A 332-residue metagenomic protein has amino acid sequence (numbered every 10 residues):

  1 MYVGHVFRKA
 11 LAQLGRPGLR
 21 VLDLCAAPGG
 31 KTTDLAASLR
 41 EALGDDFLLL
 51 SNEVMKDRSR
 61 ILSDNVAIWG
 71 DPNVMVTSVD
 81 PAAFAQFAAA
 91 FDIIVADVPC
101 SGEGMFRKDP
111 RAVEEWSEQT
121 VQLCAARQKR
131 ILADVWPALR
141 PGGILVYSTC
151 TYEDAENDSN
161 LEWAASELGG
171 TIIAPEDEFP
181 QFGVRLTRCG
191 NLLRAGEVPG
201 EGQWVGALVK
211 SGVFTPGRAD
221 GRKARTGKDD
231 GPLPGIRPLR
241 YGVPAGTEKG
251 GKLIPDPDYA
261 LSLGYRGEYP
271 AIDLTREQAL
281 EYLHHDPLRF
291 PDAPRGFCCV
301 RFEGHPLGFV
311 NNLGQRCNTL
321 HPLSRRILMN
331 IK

Functional and structural regions predicted by a protein language model:
R16-A27: Conserved class I S-adenosyl-L-methionine
T32-A36: Conserved SAM-dependent methyltransferase scaffold
G44, L139-P141: Helix-to-beta-strand junctions that scaffold the AdoMet/dcAdoMet cofactor pocket in Class I SAM-dependent enzymes
L48-E53: Conserved SAM-binding motif I beta-strand of class I
V54-A89, A96: S-adenosyl-L-methionine
D57, D92-A133, V146, C150-D158 (+1 more regions): Mobile active-site "lid"/loop adjacent to the S-adenosyl-L-methionine
F91, I144-Y147, T151-R237: Class I S-adenosyl-L-methionine
P199-W204, V209-K332: Polybasic, low-complexity RNA-engagement segments
